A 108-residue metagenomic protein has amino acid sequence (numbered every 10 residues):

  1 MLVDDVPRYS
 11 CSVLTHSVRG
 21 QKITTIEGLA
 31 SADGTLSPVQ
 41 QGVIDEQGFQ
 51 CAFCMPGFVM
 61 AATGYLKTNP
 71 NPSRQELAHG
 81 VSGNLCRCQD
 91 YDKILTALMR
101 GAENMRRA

Functional and structural regions predicted by a protein language model:
M1-A108: Signature of N-terminal electron-transfer/Fe-S-associated modules in redox systems
